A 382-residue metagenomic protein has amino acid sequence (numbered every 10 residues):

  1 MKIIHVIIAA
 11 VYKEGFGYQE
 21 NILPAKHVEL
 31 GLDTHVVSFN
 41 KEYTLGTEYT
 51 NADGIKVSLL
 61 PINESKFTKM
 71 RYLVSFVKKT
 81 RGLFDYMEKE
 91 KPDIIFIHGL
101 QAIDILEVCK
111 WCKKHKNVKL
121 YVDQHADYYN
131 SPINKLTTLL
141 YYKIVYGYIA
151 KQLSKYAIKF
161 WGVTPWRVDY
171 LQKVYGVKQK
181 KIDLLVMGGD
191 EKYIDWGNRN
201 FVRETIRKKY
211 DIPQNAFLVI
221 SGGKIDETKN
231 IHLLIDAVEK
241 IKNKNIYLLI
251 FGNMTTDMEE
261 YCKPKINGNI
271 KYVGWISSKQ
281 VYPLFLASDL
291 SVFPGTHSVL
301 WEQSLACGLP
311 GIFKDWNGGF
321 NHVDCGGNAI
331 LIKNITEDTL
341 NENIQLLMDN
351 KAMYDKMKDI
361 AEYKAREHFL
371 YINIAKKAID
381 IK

Functional and structural regions predicted by a protein language model:
M1-L45, Y49-K56, E239: N-terminal subdomain of nucleotide-sugar transferases
I4, W161, P213-K229, I235-V238 (+2 more regions): Conserved donor-binding/catalytic core segment of Leloir-type glycosyltransferases
I22, K110, K114, Y128 (+1 more regions): Membrane-proximal helix-turn-helix segments that form the acceptor-binding/catalytic region of lipid-linked
K119, Y146-F201: Donor nucleotide-sugar binding/catalytic pocket of nucleotide-sugar-dependent glycosyltransferases
G189, G222-D226, Y247-E260: Glycosyltransferase donor-sugar binding loop
E259-Q280: Nucleotide-activated donor-binding/catalytic signature segment of Leloir-type glycosyltransferases, i.e., the conserved
W275-I276, Y282-S288, S304: Short alpha-helical donor nucleotide-sugar binding micro-motif in glycosyltransferases
L286-T296, L309-P310: Acidic donor-binding loop of glycosyltransferase active sites
